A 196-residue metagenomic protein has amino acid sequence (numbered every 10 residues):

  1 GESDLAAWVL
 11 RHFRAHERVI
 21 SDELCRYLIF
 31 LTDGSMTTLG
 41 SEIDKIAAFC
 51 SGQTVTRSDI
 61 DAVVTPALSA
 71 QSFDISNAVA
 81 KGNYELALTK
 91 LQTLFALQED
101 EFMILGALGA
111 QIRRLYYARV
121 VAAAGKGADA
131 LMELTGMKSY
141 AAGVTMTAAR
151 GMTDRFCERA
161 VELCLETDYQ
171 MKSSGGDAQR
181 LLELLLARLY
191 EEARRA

Functional and structural regions predicted by a protein language model:
G1-A196: Conserved beta/loop motifs at nucleotide-recognition and modification sites
